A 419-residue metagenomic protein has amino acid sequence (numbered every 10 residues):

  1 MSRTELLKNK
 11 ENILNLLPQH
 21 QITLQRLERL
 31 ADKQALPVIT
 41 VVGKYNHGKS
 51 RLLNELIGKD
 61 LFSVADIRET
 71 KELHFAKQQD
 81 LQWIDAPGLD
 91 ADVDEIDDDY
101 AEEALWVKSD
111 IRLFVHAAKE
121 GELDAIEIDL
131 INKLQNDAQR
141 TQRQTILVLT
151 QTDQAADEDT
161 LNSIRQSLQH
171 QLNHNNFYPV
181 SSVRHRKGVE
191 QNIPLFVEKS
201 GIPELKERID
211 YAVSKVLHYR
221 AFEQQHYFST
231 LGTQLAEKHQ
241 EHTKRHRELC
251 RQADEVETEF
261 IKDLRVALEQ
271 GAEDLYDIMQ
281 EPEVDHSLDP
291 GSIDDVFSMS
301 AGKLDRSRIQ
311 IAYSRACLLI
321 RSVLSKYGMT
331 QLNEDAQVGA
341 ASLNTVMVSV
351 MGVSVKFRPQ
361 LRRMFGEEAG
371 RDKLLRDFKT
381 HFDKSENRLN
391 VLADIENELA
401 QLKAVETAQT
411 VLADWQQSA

Functional and structural regions predicted by a protein language model:
M1-A91: Conserved G1/Walker A P-loop phosphate-binding module
S2-P37, G201-A419: Extended helical scaffolds that flank P-loop GTPase cores
I22, R68, D94-D98, I126-D129: Short secondary-structure boundary/capping elements
E72-F75, D97-A104: Conserved alpha-helical scaffold flanking the Walker A/P-loop in AAA+ ATPase domains
P87-E95, K119-E120: Flexible beta-alpha connector loops of hexameric P-loop NTPases
A91-D92, L123, A156-D157, K187 (+2 more regions): Conserved protein kinase catalytic core
Y100-N176: Conserved C-terminal guanine-recognition region of P-loop GTPase G domains, centered on the G4
D153-Y219: Canonical P-loop GTPase G-domain recognition
